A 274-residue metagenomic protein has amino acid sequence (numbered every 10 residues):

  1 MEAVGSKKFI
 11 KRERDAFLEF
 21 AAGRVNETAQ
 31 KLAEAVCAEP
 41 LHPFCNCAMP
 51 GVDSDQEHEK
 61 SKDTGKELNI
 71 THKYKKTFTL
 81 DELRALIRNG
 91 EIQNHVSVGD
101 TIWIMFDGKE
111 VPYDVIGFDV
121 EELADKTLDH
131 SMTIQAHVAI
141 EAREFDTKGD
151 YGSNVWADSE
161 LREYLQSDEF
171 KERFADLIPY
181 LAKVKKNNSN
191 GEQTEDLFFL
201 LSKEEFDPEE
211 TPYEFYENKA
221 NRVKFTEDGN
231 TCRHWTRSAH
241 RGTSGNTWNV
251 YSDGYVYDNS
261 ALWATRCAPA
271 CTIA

Functional and structural regions predicted by a protein language model:
M1-L18: Short, intrinsically disordered N-terminal pre-domain segments
K7-K11, K31, K60-K62, K66: Polybasic, lysine/arginine-rich low-complexity segments
I10, A21-L41: Composition-driven recognition of long, low-complexity, acid-poor segments enriched in small hydrophobic and small
C47, D55-A274: Collagenous Gly-X-Y triple-helix signature in extracellular proteins
